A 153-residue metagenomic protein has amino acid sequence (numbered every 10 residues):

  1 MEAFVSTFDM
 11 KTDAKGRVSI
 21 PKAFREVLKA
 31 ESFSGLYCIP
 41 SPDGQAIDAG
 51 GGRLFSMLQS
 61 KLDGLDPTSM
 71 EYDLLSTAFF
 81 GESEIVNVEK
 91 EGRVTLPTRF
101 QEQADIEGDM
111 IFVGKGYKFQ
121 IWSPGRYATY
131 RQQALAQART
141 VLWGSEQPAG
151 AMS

Functional and structural regions predicted by a protein language model:
M1-A3, K29, S76-A78: Short loop/turn motifs at secondary-structure junctions and domain boundaries
V5-V18, K22-P42, A46: A positional/architectural concept
G16-I20, A49, G92-L96, F100 (+1 more regions): Short, structured motif recognition centered on aromatic/hydrophobic residues
K29-S34, S41, Q103-Y117: Extended intrinsically disordered, low-complexity coil regions enriched in Ser, Thr, Gly, Ala and often Pro
D48-I85: Helix-adjacent hinge/juxtasegments
E84-E107: Beta-rich strand-turn-strand
V113-T140: C-terminal end-helix/capping segment
A134-S153: Acidic/histidine-enriched, glycine/proline-rich intrinsically disordered or flexible terminal extensions
